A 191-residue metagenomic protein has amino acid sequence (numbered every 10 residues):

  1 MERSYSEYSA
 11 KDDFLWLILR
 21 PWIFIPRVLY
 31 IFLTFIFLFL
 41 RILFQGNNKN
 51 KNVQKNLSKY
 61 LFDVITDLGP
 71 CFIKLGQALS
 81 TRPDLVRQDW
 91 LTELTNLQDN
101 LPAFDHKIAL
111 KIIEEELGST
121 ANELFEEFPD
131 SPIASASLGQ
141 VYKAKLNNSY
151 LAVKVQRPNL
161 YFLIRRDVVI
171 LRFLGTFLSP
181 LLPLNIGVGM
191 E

Functional and structural regions predicted by a protein language model:
M1-Q140, A144-N147, R157, F162-E191: N-terminal accessory/targeting segments that precede structured cores
S149-L151: Glycine-rich phosphate/pyrophosphate-binding loop shared by adenosine-nucleotide-utilizing enzymes
V153-V155: Conserved beta3 VAIK motif of the Hanks protein kinase fold
